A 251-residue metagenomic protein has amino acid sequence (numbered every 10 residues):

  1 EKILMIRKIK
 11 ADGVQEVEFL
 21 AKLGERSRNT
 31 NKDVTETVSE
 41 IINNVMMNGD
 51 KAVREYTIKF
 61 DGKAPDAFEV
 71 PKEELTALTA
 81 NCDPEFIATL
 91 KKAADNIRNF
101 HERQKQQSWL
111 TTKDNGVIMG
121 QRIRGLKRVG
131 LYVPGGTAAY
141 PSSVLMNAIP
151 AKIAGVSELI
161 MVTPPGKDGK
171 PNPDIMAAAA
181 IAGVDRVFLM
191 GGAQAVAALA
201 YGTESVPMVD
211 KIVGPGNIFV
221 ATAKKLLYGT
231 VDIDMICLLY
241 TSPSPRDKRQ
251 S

Functional and structural regions predicted by a protein language model:
L4-K127: N-terminal Rossmann-like NAD(P)+-binding subdomain of aldehyde/semialdehyde dehydrogenases
T111-A177: Conserved small-residue-rich beta-alpha loop and adjacent elements that most often cradle the phosphate/pyrophosphate
T137-N147, A195-L199, F219-A223: Short glycine/serine/threonine-rich phosphate/pyrophosphate-binding segments that cradle anionic phosphate groups
M146-S157, A180-A182, A200-V206, L226: Alpha-helix C-terminal capping segments
A178-G192: A glycine-rich helix N-cap at a beta->alpha junction
M190-D210: A charged, well-structured terminal subsegment
Y240-D247: Conserved small/polar residues in nucleotide/adenosyl-binding loops
